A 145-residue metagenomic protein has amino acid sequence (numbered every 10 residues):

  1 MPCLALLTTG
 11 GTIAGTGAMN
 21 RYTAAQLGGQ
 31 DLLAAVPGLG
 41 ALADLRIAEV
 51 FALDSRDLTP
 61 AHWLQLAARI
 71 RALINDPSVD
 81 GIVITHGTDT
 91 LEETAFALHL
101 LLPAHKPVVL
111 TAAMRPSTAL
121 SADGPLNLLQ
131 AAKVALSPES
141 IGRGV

Functional and structural regions predicted by a protein language model:
M1-V145: Active-site histidine-anchored catalytic micro-motif
